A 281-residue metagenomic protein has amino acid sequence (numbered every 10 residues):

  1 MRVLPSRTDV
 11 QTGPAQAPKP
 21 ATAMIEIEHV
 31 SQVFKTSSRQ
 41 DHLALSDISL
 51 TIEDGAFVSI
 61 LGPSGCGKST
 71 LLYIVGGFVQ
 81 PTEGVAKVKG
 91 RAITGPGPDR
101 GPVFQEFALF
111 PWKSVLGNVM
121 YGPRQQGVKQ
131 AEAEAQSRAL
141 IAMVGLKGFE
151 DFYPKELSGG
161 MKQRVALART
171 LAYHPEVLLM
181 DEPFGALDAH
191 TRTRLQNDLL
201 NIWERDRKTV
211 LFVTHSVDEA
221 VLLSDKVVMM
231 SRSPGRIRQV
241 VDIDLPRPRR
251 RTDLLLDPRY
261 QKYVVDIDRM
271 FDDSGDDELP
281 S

Functional and structural regions predicted by a protein language model:
L61-P63: The feature captures the beta-strand-to-loop junction immediately N-terminal to the Walker
G76: Helix-to-loop junction immediately C-terminal to a conserved catalytic motif
G84-P96, Q136: Conserved ABC transporter NBD signature motif
V103, L167: Hydrophobic anchor residue at the start of the ABC signature
K113-Y121: Short coil-to-helix segment of the ABC ATPase nucleotide-binding domain corresponding to the Q-loop/switch region
M120, R124, A131-F149, N201: Conserved ABC ATPase "signature" region
F152-K155, Y173: Conserved signature/switch motifs of ABC ATPase nucleotide-binding domains
